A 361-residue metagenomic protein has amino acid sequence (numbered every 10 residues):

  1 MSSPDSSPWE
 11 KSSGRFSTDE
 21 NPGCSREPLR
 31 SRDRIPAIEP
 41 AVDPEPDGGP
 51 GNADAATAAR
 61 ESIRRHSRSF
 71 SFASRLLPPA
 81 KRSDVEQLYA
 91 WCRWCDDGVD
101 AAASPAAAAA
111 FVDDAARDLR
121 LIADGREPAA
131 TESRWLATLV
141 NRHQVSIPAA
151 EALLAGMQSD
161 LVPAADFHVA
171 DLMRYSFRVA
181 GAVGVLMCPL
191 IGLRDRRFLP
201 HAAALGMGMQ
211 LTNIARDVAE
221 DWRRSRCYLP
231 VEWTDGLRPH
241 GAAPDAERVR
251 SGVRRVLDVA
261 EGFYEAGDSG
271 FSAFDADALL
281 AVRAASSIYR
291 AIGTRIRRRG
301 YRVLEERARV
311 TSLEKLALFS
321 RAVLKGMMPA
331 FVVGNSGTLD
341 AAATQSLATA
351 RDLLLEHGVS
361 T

Functional and structural regions predicted by a protein language model:
S2-D5, D19, G23-M209, A215 (+1 more regions): Catalytic cores of Mg2+-dependent Asp-rich isoprenoid enzymes
S12-S13: N-terminal leader/targeting signatures
